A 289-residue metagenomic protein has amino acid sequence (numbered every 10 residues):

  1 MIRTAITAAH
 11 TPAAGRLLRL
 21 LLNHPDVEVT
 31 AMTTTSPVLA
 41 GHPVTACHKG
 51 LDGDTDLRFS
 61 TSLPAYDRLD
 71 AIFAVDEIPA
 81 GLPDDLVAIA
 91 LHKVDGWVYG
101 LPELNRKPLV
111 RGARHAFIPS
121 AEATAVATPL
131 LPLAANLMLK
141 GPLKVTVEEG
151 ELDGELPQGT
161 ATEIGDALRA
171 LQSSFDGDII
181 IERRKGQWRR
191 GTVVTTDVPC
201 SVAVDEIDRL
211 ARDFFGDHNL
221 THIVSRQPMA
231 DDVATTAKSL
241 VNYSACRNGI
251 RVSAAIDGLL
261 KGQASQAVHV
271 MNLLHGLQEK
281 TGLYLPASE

Functional and structural regions predicted by a protein language model:
M1-Q158, S174-I179, N242-C246, L260 (+2 more regions): N-terminal Rossmann-like NAD(P) cofactor-binding subdomain of oxidoreductases, focused on the glycine-rich
L18, A127-A134, A161-G165, D208 (+2 more regions): Predominant activation on well-ordered alpha-helical scaffold segments within soluble catalytic domains
L20, H24, N136, A167-L171 (+2 more regions): Change "in soluble alpha/beta enzymes" to "in soluble alpha/beta proteins
A40-H42, R68-A71, R189-V193, A230-T236: Short, solvent-exposed polar/charged micro-motifs at secondary-structure junctions
G112-A113, G191-T195, G249-R251: Short, solvent-exposed beta-strand edge segments and adjacent coil->beta transition regions
N136, K185-Q187, D232, Y243: Sterically constrained small-residue positions within well-ordered secondary structures of folded domains
L156-I223: C-terminal substrate-binding/catalytic lobe of Rossmann-fold NAD(P)-dependent dehydrogenases
D197-E289: C-terminal active-site/capping subdomain that shapes the small-molecule cofactor and substrate pocket of enzyme
